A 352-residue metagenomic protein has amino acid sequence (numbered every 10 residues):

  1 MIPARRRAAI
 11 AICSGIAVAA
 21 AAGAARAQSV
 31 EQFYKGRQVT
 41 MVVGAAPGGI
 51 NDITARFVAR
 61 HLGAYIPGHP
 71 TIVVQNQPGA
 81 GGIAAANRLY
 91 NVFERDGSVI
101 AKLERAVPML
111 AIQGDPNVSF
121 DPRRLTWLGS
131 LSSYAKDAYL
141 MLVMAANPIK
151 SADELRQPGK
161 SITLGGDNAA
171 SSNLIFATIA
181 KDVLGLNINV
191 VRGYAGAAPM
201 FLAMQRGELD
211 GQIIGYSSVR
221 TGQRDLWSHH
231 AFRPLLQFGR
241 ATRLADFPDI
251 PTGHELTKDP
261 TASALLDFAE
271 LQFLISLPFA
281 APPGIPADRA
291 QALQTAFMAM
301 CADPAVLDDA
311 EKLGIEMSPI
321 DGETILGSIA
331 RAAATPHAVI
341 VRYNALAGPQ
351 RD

Functional and structural regions predicted by a protein language model:
R5-I10: N-terminal export leaders
A11-A20: Bacterial N-terminal signal peptides
A21-A27: Sec/Tat signal peptide C-region and signal peptidase I cleavage site
Q28-S276, Y343, A347-R351: Conserved hydrophobic/amphipathic secondary-structure segments that form or flank ligand- or partner-binding grooves
K35-V39, H229-H230, L256-K258, A264 (+2 more regions): An extracytoplasmic/periplasmic, membrane-proximal ligand-sensing/linker region
P47, P282-P286: Structural beta->alpha junctions
S276-P282: A short beta-strand structural signal in non-transmembrane regions
